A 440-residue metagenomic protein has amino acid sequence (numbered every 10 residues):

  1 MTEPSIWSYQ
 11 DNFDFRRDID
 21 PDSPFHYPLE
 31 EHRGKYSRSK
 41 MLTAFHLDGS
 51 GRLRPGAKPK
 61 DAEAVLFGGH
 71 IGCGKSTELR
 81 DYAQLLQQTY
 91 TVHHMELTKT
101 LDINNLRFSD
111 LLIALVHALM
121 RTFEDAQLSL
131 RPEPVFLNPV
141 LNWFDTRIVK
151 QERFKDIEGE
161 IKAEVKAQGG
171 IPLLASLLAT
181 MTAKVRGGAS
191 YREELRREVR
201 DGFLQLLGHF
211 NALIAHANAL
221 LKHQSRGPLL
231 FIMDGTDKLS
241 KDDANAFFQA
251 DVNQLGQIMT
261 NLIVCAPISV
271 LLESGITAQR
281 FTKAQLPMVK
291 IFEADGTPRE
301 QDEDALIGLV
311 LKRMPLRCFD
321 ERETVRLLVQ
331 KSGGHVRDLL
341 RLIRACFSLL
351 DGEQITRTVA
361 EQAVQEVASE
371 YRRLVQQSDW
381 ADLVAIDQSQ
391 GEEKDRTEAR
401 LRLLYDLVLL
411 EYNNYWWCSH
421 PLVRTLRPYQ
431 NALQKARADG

Functional and structural regions predicted by a protein language model:
M1-L86, Y90: Walker A/P-loop-proximal flanking segment of P-loop NTPase domains
T2-P4, I355, V359-G440: C-terminal leucine-rich, beta-strand-based interaction scaffolds used for sensing/assembly
E63, G69-H223: P-loop NTPase nucleotide-binding core
V65-G69, M95, L229-D237: Extended hydrophobic secondary-structure segments that form protein cores and membrane-embedded regions
F67-H70, G74, T236-L239, D251-L255 (+4 more regions): Conserved catalytic-core segments centered on acid/base and nucleophilic motifs
E78-L79, N104-R107, S240-A246, E273-A278 (+1 more regions): A short acidic (Asp/Glu
E194-D201, G208-V325: The catalytic "switch" region of P-loop NTPases
E321-Y371: Amphipathic alpha-helical "lid/sensor" segments that cap RecA-like P-loop NTPase cores
